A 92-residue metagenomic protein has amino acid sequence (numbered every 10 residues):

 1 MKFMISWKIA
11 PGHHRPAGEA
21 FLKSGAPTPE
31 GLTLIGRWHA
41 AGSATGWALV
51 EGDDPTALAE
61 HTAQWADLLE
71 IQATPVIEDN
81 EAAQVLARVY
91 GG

Functional and structural regions predicted by a protein language model:
M1-G92: Conserved, structured core segments of small domains
